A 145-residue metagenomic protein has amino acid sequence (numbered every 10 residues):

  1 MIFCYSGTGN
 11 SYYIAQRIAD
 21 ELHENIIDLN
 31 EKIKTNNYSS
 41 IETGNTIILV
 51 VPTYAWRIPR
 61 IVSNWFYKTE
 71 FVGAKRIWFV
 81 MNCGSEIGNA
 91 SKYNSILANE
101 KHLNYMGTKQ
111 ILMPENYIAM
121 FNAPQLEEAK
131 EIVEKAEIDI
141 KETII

Functional and structural regions predicted by a protein language model:
I2, S6-I14, D20-I33, Y38 (+2 more regions): FMN-binding flavodoxin-like domain, especially the glycine-rich phosphate-binding loop
